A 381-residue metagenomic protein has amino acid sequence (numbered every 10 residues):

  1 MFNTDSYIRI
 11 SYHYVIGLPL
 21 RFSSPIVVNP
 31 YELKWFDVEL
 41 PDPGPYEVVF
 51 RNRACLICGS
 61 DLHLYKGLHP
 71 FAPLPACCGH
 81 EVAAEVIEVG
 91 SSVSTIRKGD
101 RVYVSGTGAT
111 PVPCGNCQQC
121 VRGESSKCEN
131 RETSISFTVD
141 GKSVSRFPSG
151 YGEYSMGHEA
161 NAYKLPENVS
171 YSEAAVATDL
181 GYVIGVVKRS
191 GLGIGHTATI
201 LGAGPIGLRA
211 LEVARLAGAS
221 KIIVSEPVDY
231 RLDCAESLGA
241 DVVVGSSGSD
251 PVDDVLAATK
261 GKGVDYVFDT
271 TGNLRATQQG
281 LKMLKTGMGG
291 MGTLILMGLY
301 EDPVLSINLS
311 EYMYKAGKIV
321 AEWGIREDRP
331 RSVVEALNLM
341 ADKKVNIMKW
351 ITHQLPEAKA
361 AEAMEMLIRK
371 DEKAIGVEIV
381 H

Functional and structural regions predicted by a protein language model:
F2-L20, S24, Q278-G289, P330-H381: C-terminal hydrophobic helical "lid"/dimerization subdomain of Rossmann-like NAD(P)H-dependent oxidoreductases
P41-C55, L68-V121, P166-N168: Glycine-rich beta-strand-centered segment in the early N-terminal region that forms part of a ligand/cofactor-binding
P111-L201: NAD(P)H dinucleotide-binding glycine-rich loop of Rossmann-like/cofactor-binding domains, especially the beta1-alpha1
A160, P166-S249, D253: Mid-domain Rossmann-like dinucleotide-binding core that forms the NAD(H)/NADP(H) cofactor-binding site
V252-A257, G261, D302-T352, A361-E362: C-terminal substrate-binding/catalytic core of Rossmann-like NAD(P)-dependent dehydrogenases/reductases
A258-Y266, G289: A glycine-rich helix->loop->beta "capping" turn within Rossmann-like NAD(P)(H)-dependent oxidoreductase domains
T286-V304: ADP-ribose/adenylate-binding Rossmann-like module
